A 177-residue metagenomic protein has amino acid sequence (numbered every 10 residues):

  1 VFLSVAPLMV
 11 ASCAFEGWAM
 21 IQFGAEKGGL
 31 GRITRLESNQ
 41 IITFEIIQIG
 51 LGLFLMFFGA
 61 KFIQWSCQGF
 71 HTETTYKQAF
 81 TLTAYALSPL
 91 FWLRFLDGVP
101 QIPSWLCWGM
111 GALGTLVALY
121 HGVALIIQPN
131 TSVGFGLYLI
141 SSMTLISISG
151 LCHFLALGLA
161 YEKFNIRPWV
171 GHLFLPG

Functional and structural regions predicted by a protein language model:
V1-T74: Selected alpha-helical membrane-embedding segments in polytopic membrane proteins
K27-G31, I102-C107, G158-N165: Short alpha-helical linear motifs
G29-T43, L113-L119, W169-G177: Hydrophobic transmembrane alpha-helix bundles
R32-R35, K77, R94, R167: Arginine residue identity/basic-tract feature
I47-G50, S104-L106, S149, E162: A short, structure-level motif marking secondary-structure boundaries and short turns
A60-F154: Hydrophobic alpha-helical transmembrane segments and adjacent short intramembrane/lumenal linkers of inner/organellar
G150-G177: Juxtamembrane boundary at the C-terminal end of a transmembrane helix
